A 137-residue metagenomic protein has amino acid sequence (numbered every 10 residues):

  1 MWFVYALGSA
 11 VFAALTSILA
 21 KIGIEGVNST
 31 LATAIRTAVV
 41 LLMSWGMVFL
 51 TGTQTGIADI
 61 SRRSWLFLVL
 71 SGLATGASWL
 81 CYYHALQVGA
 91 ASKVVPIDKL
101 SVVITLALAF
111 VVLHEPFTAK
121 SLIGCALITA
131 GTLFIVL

Functional and structural regions predicted by a protein language model:
M1-G8, V27, V40-L68, W79-V88 (+1 more regions): Membrane-interface interhelical linkers
M1-L31: Glycine-/small-residue-enriched transmembrane alpha-helix faces in small-molecule transporters and effluxers
V4, G8-V11, I35-V39, L66 (+3 more regions): Hydrophobic residues within alpha-helical transmembrane segments of multi-pass solute transporters/permease subunits
A10, A14, I18, W45 (+3 more regions): Hydrophobic/small/kink-forming positions within alpha-helical transmembrane segments of polytopic membrane proteins
G23, A32, A85, V111-L113 (+1 more regions): Hydrophobic/aromatic residues within transmembrane alpha-helices of multi-pass small-molecule transporters
L31-A38, L80, Q87-L106: Helix-helix packing/entry segments at the starts of transmembrane helices
S44, K120-V136: Hydrophobic transmembrane alpha-helices of multi-pass small-molecule transport proteins
V103-L122: C-terminal transmembrane-helix exit sites in multi-pass transporters
